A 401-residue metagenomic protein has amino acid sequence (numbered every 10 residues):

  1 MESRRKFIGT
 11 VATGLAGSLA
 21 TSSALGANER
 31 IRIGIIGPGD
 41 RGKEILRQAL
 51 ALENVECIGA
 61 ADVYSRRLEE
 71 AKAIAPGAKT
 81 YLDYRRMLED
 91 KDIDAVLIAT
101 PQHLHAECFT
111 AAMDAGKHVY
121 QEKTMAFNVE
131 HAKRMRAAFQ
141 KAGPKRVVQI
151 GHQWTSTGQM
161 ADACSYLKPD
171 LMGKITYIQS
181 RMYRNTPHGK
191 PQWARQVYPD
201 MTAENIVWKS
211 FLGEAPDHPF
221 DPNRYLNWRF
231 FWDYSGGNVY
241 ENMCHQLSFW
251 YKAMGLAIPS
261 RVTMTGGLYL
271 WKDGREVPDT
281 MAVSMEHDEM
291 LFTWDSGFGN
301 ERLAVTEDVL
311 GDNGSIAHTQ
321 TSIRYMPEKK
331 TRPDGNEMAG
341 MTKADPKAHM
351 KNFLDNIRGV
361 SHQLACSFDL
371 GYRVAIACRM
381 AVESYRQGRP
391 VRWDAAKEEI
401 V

Functional and structural regions predicted by a protein language model:
M1, L19-N54: C-terminal segment of N-terminal export signals and the immediately downstream linker at the start of the mature
M1-L15: N-terminal secretory signal peptides and thylakoid transit peptides that target proteins across membranes
V55-K72: NAD(P)-binding Rossmann-fold cofactor-contacting core
A71-A78, A138-A142: Short, conserved SAM-binding/catalytic segment of Class I S-adenosyl-L-methionine-dependent methyltransferases
K79-D83: Conserved SAM-binding strand-loop segment of SAM-dependent methyltransferases
V96-L97: N-terminal Rossmann-like NAD(P) cofactor-binding module of classical short-chain dehydrogenase/reductase
P101, A106-W154, D170, G388: Beta-strand-loop-alpha-helix segment that lines the small-molecule cofactor/substrate pocket of alpha/beta enzymes
D162, K174, Q179-M326, P333 (+2 more regions): Contiguous beta-strand/loop segments that form the cofactor/metal-binding neighborhood of enzyme cores
